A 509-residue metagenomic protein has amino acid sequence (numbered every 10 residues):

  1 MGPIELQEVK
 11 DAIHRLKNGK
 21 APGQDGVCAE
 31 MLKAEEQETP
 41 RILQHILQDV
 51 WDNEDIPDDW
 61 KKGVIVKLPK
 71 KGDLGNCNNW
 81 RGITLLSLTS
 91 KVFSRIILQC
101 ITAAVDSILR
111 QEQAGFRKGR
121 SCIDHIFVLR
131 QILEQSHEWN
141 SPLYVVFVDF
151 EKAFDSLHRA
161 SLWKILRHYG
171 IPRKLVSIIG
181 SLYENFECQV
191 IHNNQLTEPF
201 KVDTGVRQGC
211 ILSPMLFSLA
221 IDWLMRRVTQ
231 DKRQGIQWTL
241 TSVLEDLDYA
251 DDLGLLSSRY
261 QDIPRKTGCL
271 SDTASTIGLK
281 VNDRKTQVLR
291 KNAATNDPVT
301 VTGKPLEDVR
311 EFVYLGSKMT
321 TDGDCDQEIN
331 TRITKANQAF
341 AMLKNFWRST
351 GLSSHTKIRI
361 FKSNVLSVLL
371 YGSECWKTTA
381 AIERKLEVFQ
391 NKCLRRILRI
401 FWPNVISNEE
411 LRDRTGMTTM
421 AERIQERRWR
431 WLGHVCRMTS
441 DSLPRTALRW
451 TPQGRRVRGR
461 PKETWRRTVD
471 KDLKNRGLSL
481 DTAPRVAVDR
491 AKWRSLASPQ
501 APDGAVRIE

Functional and structural regions predicted by a protein language model:
G2-A220: Conserved pre-catalytic core of RNA-dependent polymerases
R173, V190-C210, P214-E509: Short linear motifs embedded in intrinsically disordered, charge-biased segments
